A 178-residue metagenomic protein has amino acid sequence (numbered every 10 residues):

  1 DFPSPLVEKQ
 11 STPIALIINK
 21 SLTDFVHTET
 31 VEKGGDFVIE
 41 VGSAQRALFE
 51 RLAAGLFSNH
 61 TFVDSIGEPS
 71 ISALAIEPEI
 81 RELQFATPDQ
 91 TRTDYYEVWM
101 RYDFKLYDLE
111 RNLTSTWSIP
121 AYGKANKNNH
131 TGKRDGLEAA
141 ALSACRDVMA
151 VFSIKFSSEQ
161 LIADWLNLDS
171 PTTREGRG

Functional and structural regions predicted by a protein language model:
D1-E50, S158-G178: A structural "domain/chain start" motif
D1-K9, T61, E110-G178: C-terminal/domain-edge helix-coil "capping" segments
G34-S43, Q90, H130-E138: Second-shell loop/turn segments in exported
E40-I66: Mid-chain, structured segments of secreted extracytoplasmic proteins
A44, L48, E97-R101, A139 (+1 more regions): A general alpha-helical scaffold signature found inside nucleotide-binding enzyme cores
D64-T116, A125-N128: Surface-exposed short loop/turn segments
